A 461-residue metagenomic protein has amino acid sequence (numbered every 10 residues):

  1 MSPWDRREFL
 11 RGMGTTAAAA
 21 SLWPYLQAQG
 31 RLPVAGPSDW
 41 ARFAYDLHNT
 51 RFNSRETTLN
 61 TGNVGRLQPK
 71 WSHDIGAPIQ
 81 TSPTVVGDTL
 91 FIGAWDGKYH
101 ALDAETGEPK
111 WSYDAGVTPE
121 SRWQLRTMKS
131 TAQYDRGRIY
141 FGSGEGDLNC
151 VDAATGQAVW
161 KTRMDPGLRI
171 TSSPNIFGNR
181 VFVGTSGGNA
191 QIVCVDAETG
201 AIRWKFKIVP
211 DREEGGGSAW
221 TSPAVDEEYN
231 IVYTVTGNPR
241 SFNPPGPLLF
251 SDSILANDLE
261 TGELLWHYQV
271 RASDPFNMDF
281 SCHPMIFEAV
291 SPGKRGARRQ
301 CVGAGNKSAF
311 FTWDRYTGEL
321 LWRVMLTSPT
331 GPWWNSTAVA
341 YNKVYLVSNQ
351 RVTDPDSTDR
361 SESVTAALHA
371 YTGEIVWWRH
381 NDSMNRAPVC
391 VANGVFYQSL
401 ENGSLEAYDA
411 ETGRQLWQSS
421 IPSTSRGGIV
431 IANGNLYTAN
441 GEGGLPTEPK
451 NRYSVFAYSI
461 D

Functional and structural regions predicted by a protein language model:
M1-A17: N-terminal secretory signal peptides and thylakoid transit peptides that target proteins across membranes
P33-P69: Blade/loop signatures of beta-propeller domains
W71-T84, S112-Y134, A158-F177, T185-N189 (+9 more regions): Extracytoplasmic beta-rich repeat domains
G87-D88, R136-G137, N179, N230 (+4 more regions): Short coil/turn segments that connect the beta-strands within blades of beta-propeller domains
A104-T106, A153-T155, D196-T199, L259-T261 (+4 more regions): Short loop/turn segments that connect beta-strands within beta-propeller blades
I192-A197, F250-E260, S363-H369, Y453-I460: Beta-propeller blade signature
K343, V347-A366, E374-A410: Loop/turn-rich, solvent-exposed surfaces of beta-rich toroidal or solenoidal domains
V430-D461: Blade-level signature of beta-propeller repeat domains, shared across WD40, Kelch, NHL, RCC1 and BNR/Asp-box propellers
